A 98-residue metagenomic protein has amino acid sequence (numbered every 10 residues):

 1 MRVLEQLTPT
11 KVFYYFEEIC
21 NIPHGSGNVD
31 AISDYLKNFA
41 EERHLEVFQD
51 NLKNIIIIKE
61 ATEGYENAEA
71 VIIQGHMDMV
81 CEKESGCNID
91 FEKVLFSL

Functional and structural regions predicted by a protein language model:
M1-I22: N-terminal hydrophobic or amphipathic helices/low-complexity stretches enriched in small/hydrophobic/Pro/Gly
L4-L7, L36, L45, L52 (+1 more regions): Generic detector of leucine side chains in alpha-helical contexts
F13-F16, Y35, F39, F48 (+2 more regions): Phenylalanine-focused residue identity feature
G25-I72: A non-catalytic alpha/beta surface segment that caps or lines the substrate-entry region of metallo-dependent hydrolase
Y65-L98: Active-site metal-coordination/substrate-binding segment of hydrolases, especially metallo-dependent peptidases
